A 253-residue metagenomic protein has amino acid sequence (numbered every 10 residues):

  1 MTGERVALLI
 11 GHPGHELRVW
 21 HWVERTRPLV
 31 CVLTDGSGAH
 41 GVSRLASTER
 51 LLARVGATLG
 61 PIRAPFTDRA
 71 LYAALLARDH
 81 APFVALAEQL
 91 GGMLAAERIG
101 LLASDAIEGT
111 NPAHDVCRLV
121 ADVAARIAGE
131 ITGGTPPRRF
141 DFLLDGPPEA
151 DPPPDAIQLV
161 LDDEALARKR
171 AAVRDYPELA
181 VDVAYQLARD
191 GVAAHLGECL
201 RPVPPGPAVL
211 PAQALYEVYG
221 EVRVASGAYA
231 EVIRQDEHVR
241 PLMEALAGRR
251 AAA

Functional and structural regions predicted by a protein language model:
M1-A7, P82-A253: Metal-dependent de-N-acetylase/amidase catalytic core
M1-E97, D122, R126-I131: Active-site rim/loop-helix segments in enzyme catalytic domains that contact anionic ligands
